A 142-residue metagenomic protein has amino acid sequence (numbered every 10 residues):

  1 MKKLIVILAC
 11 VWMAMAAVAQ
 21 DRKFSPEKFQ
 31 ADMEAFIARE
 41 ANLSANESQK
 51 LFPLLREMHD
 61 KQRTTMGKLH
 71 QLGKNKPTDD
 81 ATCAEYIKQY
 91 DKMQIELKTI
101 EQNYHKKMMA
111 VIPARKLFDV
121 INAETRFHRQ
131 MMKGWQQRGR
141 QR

Functional and structural regions predicted by a protein language model:
M1-S25: Bacterial Sec-dependent N-terminal signal peptides
K2-L8, D80, I87-K88, N122: Alpha-helical propensity feature that highlights long, continuous alpha-helices across diverse contexts
A17-V18, H59-Q62, H128-M131: A short hydrophobic/aromatic micro-motif that marks alpha-helical segments and, especially, helix-coil
D21-A38: Short N-terminal segments immediately surrounding and downstream of signal-peptide cleavage
F24, A45, L117-V120: Soluble, non-transmembrane alpha-helical interaction regions
M33-V111: Amphipathic alpha-helical segments
E40, K98-R142: Amphipathic, charged alpha-helical segments and their helix-to-coil junctions in extracytoplasmic/peripheral assemblies
